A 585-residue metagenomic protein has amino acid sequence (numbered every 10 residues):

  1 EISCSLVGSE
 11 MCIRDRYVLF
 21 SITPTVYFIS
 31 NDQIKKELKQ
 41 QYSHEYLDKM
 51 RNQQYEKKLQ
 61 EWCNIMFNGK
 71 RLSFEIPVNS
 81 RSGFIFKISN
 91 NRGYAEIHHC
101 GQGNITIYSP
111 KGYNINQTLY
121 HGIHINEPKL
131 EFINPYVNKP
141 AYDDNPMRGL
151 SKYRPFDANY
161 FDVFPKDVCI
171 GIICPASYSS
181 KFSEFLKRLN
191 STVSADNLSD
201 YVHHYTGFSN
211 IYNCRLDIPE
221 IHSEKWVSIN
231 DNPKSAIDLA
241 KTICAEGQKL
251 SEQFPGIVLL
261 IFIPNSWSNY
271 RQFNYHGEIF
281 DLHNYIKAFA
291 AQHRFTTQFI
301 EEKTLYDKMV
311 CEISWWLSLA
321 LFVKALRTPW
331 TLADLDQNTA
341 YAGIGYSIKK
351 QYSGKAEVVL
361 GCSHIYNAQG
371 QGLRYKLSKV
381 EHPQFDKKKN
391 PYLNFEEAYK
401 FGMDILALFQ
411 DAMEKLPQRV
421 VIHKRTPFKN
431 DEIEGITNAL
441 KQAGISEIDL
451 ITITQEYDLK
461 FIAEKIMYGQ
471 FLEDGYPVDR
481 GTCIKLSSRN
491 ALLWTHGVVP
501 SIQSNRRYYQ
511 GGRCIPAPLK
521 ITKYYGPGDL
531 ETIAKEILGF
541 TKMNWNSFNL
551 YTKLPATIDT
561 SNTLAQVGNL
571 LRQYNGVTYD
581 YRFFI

Functional and structural regions predicted by a protein language model:
E1-S3, S9-E10, R14-Q41, G207-I211 (+5 more regions): Long, contiguous domain-sized segments
E1-S5, S9-E10, R14-F164, K187 (+1 more regions): Extended, Lys/Arg-rich, non-catalytic nucleic-acid recognition/anchoring regions of very large nucleic-acid-interacting
L150-R154, A158-I170, F254-G256, D336-T339 (+1 more regions): A short, charged/proline- and glycine-enriched loop that marks the coil->beta-strand transition at the N-terminal
D167-S180: Short beta-strand segments enriched in small/hydrophobic residues
C169, K187-N190, N232, E252-Q253: Type-3 copper protein
Y178-I229: Short, charged N-terminal beta->alpha structural module
